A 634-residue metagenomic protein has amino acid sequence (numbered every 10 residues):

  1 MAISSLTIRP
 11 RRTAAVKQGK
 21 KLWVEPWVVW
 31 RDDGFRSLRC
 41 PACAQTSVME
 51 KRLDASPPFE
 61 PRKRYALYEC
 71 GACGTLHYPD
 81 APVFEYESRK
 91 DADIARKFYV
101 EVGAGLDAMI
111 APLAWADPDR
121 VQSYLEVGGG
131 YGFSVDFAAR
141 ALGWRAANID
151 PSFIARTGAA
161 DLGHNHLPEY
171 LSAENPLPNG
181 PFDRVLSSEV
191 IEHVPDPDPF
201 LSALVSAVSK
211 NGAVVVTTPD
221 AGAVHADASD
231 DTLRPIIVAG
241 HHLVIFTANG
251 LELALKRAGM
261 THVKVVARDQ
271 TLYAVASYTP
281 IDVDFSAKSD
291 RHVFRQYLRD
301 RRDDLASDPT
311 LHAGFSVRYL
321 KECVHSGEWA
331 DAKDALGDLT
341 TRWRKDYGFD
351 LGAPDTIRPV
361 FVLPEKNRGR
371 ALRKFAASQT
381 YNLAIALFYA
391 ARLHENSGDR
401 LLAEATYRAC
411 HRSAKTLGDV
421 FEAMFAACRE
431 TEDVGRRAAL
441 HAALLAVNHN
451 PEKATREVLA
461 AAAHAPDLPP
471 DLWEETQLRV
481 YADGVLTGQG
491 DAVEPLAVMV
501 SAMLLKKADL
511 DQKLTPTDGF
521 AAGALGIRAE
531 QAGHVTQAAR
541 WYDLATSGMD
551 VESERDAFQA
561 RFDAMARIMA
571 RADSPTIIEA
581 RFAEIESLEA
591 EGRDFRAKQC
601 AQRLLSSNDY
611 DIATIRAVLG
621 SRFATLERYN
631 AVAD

Functional and structural regions predicted by a protein language model:
I3-S188, D198-L201, A267-L272, T279-R392 (+9 more regions): Conserved N-terminal segment of class I S-adenosyl-L-methionine
R39-M49, A248-V265: A SAM-dependent methyltransferase catalytic signature shared across enzymes that methylate proteins
E189-H193: A short His-aromatic
D198-A213: A short glycine-rich, Lys/Arg-flanked "PGG" loop and its adjoining helix->strand segment in the class I
V216-V244, N249-A254: Short, glycine-/aromatic-enriched active-site segment of Class I SAM-dependent methyltransferases
V324-H325, N396, V447-N448, L486 (+3 more regions): Alpha-helix C-terminal capping/termination sites
D331-L339, K366-A376, L401-C410, L444 (+6 more regions): Alpha-helical repeat scaffolds
R342-K345, F349, S413, H464 (+3 more regions): Residue position in alpha-helical solenoids
